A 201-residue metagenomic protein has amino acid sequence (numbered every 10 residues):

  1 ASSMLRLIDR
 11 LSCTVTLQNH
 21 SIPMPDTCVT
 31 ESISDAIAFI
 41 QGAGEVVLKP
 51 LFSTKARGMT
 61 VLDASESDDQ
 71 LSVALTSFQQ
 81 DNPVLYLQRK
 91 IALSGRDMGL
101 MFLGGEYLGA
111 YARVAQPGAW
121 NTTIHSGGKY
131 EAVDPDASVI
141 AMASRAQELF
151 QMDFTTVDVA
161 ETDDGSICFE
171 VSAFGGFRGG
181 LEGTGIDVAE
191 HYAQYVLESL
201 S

Functional and structural regions predicted by a protein language model:
A1-D26: Conserved N-proximal alpha/beta basic substrate-recognition cap immediately N-terminal to, or forming the N-lobe
M24-V46, F52: Rossmann-like NAD(P)H-binding beta-loop-alpha module
V29, F102-L103, E161: Generic beta-strand structural signal
S34-D35, Q88-A92, V159-A160: Short, solvent-exposed loop/turn elements at beta->coil junctions and helix N-caps that rim active or binding pockets
A43-G44, R57-F150: Phosphate-binding site of ATP-dependent enzymes
V47, A160-E161: Conserved protein-kinase catalytic-loop segment immediately C-terminal to the catalytic Asp of the HRD motif
D134, E148-Q151, E161-S201: C-terminal active-site "lid" helix and adjoining low-complexity regulatory extension at the edge of ATP-using catalytic
